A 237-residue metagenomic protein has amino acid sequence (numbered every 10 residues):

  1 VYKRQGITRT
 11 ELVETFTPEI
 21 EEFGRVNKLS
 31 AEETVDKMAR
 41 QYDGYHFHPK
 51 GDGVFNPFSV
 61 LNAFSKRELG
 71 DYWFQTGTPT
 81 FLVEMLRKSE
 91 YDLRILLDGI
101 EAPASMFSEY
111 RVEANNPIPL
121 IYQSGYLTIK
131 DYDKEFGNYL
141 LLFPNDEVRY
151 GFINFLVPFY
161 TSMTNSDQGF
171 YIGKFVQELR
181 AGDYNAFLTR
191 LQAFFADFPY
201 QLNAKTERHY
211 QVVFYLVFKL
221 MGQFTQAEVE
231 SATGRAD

Functional and structural regions predicted by a protein language model:
V1-Y2: Short, small-residue-biased leader/transition segments that mark boundaries at the very start of proteins
L12: Conserved AMP-binding/adenylate-forming
T15-L69: Conserved AAA+ ATPase small/helical "lid" subdomain
G53-D237: Extended alpha-helical interface modules used as scaffolds for assembling large macromolecular complexes
